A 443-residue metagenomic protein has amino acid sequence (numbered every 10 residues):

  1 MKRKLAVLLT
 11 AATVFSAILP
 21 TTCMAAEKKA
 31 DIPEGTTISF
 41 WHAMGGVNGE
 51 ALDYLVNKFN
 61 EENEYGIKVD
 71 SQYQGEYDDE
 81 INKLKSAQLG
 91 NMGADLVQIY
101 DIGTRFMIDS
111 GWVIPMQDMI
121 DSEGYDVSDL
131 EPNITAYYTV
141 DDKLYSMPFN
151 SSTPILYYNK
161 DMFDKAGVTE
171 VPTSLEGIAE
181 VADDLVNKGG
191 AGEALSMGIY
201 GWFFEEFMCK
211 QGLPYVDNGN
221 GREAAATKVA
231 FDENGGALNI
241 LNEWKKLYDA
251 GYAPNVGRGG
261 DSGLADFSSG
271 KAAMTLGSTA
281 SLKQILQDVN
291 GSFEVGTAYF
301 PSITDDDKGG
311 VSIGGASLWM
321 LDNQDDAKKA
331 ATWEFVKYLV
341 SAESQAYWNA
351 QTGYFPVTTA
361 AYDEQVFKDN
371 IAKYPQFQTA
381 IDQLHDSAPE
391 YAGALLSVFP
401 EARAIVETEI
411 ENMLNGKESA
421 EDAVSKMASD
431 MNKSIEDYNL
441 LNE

Functional and structural regions predicted by a protein language model:
K28-K29, Y100-I155, Y200, E206-C209 (+2 more regions): Hinge/lid segment of periplasmic solute-binding proteins
A30-D31, Q117-L130, L213-N239, Q287-N290 (+5 more regions): Short, solvent-exposed loop/beta-turn-alpha elements that line the ligand-binding surface or hinge of extracytoplasmic
K58, E62-L130, Y137, D161-T173 (+5 more regions): Extracytoplasmic "Venus flytrap"/periplasmic binding protein-like
E61-E62, K68, A166, N242 (+3 more regions): Extracytoplasmic/periplasmic substrate-recognition and gating elements
S86-A87, D95, E123-M162, E193-M197 (+2 more regions): A structural signal for short loop-to-beta-strand junctions that line the ligand-binding cleft of periplasmic/secreted
V140-F149, P154, A179-K228, K245 (+1 more regions): Extracytoplasmic/periplasmic solute-binding protein
A182-D183, A225-V256: Glycine-centered hinge/linker elements that transmit conformational signals in sensory and ligand-binding systems
A298-Y299, A350-T408, N412, D437-E443: Long, aromatic- and glycine/proline-rich binding clefts that accommodate carbohydrate-like moieties
